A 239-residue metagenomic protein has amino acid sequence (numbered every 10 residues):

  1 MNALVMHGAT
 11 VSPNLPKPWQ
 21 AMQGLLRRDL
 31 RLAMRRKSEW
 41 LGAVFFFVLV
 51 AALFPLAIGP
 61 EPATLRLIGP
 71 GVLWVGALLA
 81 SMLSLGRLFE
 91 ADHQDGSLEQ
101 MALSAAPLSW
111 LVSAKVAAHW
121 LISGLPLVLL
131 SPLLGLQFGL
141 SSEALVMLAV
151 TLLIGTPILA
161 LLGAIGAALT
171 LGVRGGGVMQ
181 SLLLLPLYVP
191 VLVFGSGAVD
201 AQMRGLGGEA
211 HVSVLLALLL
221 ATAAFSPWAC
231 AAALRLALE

Functional and structural regions predicted by a protein language model:
N2-A43: Aromatic- and glycine-rich beta-strand/loop motifs that create alpha-glucan
L4-H7, A223-E239: Junction motif at the cytosolic side of a transmembrane helix
K37-G59, W74-A77, L187-F194, L220-S226: Hydrophobic alpha-helical transmembrane segments of multi-pass membrane transport/permease proteins
G69-L85: Long, hydrophobic alpha-helical segments
M82-A102, K115-V116: Transmembrane helix boundary and interhelical loop/hinge segments in multi-pass membrane proteins
A106-H119, M147, Q180-L184: Membrane-interface alpha-helices at helix entry/exit sites of multi-pass transporters
S113-F138, I158, L162, G195-S196: Hydrophobic alpha-helical transmembrane segments that constitute the membrane-spanning cores of multi-pass membrane
V146, T151-L185, R235-E239: A structural motif at transmembrane helix-loop-helix junctions in multipass membrane proteins
